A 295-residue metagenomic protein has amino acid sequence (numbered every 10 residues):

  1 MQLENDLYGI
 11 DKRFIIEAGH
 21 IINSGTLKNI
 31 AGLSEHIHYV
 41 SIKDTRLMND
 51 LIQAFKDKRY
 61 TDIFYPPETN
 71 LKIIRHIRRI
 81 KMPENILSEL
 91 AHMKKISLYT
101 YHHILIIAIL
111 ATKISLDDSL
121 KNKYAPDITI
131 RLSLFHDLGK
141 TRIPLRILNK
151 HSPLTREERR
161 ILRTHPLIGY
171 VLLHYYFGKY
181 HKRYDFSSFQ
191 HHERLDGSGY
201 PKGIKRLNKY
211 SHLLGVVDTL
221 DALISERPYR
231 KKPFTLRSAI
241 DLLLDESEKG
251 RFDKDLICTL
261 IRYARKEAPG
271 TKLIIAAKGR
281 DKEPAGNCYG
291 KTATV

Functional and structural regions predicted by a protein language model:
M1-L90, P233-V295: Terminal helices and disordered tails flanking the catalytic cores of nucleotide-processing hydrolases
Q2, I10-D11, N85-S88, L138 (+5 more regions): Residue-level signal for pocket-adjacent positions within structured domains
Y8, L120-K121, D221, R237: Hydrophobic alpha-helical segments with strong N-terminal bias
S24, S34, S41, S88 (+12 more regions): Generic serine detector
L27-I30, N85, E89, H102-A111 (+5 more regions): Hydrophobic transmembrane alpha-helix bundles
S41-R163, Y170, Y175-G178, R183: Acidic/His-rich, divalent-metal-binding segments that scaffold phosphate/diphosphate chemistry
I107, R131, F135-R142, L154 (+2 more regions): Alpha-helical scaffolding flanking metal-ion-dependent phosphate/phosphodiester catalytic sites
